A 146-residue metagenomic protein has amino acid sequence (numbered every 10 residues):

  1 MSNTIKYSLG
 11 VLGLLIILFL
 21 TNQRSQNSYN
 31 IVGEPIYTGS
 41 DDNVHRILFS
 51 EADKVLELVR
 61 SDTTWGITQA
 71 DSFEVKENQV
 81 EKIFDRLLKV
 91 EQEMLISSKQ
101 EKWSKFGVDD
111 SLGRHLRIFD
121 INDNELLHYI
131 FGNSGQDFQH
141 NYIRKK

Functional and structural regions predicted by a protein language model:
M1-K146: A short-motif feature that recognizes glycine-rich, charge-decorated loops that bind or process nucleotide phosphates
